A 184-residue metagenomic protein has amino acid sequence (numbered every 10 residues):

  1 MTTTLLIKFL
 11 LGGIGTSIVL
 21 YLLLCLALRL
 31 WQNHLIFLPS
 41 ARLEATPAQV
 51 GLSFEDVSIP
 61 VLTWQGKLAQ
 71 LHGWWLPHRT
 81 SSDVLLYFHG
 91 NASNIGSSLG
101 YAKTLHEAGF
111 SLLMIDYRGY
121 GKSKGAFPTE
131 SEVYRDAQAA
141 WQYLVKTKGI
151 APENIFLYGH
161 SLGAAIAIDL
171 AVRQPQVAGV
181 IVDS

Functional and structural regions predicted by a protein language model:
M1-I18: N-terminal Sec-pathway targeting helices
G13-T63: An N-terminal hydrophobic leader/cap segment in hydrolases
G66-T147: Membrane-embedded segments
S82-V84, F156, G179: Structural motif
L105, L170-A171: Aromatic pocket-lining residues of Rossmann-like dinucleotide-binding sites
G149-S161: Alpha/beta-hydrolase fold nucleophile elbow
G159-D169: Glycine-rich nucleophile elbow surrounding the catalytic serine of serine-hydrolase chemistry
Q176-S184: A conserved short beta-strand
